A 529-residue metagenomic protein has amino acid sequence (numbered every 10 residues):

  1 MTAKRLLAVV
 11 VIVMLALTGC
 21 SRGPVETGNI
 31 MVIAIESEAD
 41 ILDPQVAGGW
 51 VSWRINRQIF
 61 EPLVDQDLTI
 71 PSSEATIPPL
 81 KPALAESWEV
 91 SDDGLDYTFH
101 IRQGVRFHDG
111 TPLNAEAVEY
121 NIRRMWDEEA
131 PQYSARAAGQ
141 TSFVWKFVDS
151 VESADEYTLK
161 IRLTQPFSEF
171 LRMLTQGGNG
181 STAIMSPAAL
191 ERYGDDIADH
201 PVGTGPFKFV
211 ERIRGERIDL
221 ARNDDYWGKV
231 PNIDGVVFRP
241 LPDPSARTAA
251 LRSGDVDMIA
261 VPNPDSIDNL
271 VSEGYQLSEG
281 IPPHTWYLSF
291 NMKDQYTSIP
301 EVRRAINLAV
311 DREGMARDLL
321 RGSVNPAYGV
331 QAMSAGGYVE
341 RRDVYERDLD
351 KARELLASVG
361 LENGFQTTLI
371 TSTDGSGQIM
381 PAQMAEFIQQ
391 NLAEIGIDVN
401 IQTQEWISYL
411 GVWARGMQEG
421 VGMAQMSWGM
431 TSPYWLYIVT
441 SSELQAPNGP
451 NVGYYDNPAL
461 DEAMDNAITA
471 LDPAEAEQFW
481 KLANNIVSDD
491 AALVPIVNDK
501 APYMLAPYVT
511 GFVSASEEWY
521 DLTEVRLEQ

Functional and structural regions predicted by a protein language model:
I35-D92, R123, V202-T204: N-terminal lobe/hinge region of extracytoplasmic solute-binding protein
Q66, A221-D224, P282-A305, A309 (+1 more regions): A bilobed periplasmic-binding-protein/Venus flytrap-type ligand-binding module shared by bacterial periplasmic
D67-S72, F167, T175-P231, G235 (+3 more regions): Gly/Pro-rich hinge or "lid" segments in bacterial periplasmic/extracellular proteins
E86-Q132, K160, Y296-S298: Aromatic- and charge-enriched surface segment that lines or borders ligand/interaction sites
H100, A137-A188: Surface-exposed binding/hinge segments that line and control ligand-binding clefts or catalytic entry sites
D195, N223-N269: Ligand-site clamp/hinge motif
I213, A309-G337, M380-Q389, E394 (+1 more regions): Detector for C-terminal structural segments
N325-V359, S376-Q383: Structural transition elements
